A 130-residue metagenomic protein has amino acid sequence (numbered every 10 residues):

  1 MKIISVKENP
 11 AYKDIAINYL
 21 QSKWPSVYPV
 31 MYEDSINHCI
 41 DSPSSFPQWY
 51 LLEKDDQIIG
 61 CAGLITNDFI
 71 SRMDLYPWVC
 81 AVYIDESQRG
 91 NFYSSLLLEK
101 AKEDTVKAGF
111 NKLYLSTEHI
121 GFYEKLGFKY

Functional and structural regions predicted by a protein language model:
M1-A16: A short beta-loop-alpha structural element at the N-terminal edge of CoA-dependent acyl/N-acetyltransferase catalytic
P25-L51, I59: Active-site rim helix/loop that mediates acceptor-substrate recognition in acyltransferases
P47, D74, V79: Short coil/loop residues immediately preceding or within conserved phosphate-binding loops of NTP-utilizing enzyme
L51, Q57-N67, W78, Y83: Conserved beta-strand in the GNAT
N67-F69, S87, I120: Short coil/turn motifs at secondary-structure junctions
Q88-K100: Conserved acetyl-CoA pyrophosphate-binding loop and the N-cap/start of the following alpha-helix in GNAT-like
K107, N111, T117-Y130: Conserved active-site alpha-helix within GNAT-family acetyltransferase domains
